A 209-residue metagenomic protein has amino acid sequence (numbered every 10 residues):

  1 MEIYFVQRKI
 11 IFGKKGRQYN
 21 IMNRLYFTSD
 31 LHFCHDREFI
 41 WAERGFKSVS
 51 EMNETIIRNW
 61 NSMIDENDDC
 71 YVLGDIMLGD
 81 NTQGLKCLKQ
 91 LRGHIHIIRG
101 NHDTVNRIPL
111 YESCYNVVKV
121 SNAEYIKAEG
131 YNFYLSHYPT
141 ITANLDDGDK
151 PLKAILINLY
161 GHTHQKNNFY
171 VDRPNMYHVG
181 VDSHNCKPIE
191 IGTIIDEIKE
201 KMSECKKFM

Functional and structural regions predicted by a protein language model:
Y4-I21: Short, Lys/Arg-enriched N-terminal segments with co-localized hydrophobic residues within the first ~10-30 amino acids
M22-N23, T28, G130, P174: Sequence-level motif detector for i,i+2 pairs with an aromatic at +2
N23-T28, F33-Y125: Core catalytic region of metal-dependent phosphoesterases/phosphodiesterases, especially metallo-beta-lactamase-like
S113-F208: Conserved beta-sheet core of the metallophosphoesterase superfamily
